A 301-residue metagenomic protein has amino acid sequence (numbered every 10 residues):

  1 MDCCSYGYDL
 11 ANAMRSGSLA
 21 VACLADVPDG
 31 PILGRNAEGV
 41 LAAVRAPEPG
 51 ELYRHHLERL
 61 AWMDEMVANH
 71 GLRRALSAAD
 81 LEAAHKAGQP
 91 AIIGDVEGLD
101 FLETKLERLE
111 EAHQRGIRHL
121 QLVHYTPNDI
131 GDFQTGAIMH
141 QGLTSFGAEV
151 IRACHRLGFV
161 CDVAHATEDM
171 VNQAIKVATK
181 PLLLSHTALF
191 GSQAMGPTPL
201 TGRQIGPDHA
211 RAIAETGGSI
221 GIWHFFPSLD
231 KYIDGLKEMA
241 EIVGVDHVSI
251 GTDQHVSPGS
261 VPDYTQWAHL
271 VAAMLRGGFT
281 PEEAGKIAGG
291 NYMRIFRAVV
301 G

Functional and structural regions predicted by a protein language model:
M1-M139, F190-G301: N-terminal hydrophobic targeting/anchoring segments and the immediately downstream early-domain regions of hydrolases
A84-K86, R152, K176: Solvent-exposed alpha-helices and their adjacent loops that cap or buttress functional pockets in soluble metabolic
M139-A174: Loop-centered beta-sheet repeat module
C161, V177, I213-G217: Short gly/pro-enriched beta-turn/loop segments at secondary-structure junctions
A174-K180: Short, surface-exposed basic-aromatic patches at helix termini and helix-loop junctions that form
P181-T187: Short hydrophobic/aromatic-enriched beta-strand-loop microsegments
